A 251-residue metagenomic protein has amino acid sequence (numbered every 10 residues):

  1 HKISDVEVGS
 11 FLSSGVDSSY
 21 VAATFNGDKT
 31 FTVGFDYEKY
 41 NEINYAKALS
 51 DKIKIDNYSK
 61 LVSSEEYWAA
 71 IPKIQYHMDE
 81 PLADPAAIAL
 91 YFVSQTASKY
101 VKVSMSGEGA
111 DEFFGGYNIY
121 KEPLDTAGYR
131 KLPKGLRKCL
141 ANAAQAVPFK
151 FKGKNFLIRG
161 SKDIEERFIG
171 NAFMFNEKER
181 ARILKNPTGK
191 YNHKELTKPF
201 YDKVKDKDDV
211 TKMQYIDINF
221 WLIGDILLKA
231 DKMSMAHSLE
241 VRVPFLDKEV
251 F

Functional and structural regions predicted by a protein language model:
H1-Y191, K232-F251: ATP-dependent adenylate-handling active sites, centered on carboxylate activation for C-N bond formation
I71-Q75, I216-L222: Short alpha-helical scaffolding segments that buttress acidic/His motifs in well-ordered protein cores
A83, V204-D217: Structural motif
A97, K207-D209, N219, H237: Residue-level detector of transmembrane insertion/anchoring sites
A97, Q214, L227: A short catalytic or substrate-binding loop motif that flags glycine-/basic-rich loops and adjacent residues that bind
Y191-K203: A short, charged helix-loop
I218-K232: Short Ser/Thr-interspersed hydrophobic loop/turn segments at strand-loop and sheet-helix junctions that line or gate
